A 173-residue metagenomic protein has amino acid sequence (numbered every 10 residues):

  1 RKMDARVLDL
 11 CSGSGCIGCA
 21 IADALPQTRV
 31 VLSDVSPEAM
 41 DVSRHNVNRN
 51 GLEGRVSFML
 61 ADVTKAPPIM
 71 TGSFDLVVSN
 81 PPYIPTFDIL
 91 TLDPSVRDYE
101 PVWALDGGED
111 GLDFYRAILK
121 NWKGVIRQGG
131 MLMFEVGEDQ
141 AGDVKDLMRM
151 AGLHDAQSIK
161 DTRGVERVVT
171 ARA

Functional and structural regions predicted by a protein language model:
R1-T91: Conserved SAM/SAH cofactor-binding pocket of Class I
D9-G18, A61, P82, G107-G111 (+3 more regions): Glycine-centered flexibility sites
I21, V96, I118-W122: Class I S-adenosylmethionine-dependent transferase superfamily signal
S57-M59, W103, Q157: Structural signal for short hydrophobic segments within the conserved structured cores of catalytic domains across
N80, Y99, E135: Alpha/beta-hydrolase-fold catalytic nucleophile elbow
Y83, R172-A173: C-terminal beta-strand of the catalytic ATP-binding
Y83-D113: Mobile active-site "lid"/loop adjacent to the S-adenosyl-L-methionine
E109-R172: Conserved Class I SAM-dependent methyltransferase catalytic core
